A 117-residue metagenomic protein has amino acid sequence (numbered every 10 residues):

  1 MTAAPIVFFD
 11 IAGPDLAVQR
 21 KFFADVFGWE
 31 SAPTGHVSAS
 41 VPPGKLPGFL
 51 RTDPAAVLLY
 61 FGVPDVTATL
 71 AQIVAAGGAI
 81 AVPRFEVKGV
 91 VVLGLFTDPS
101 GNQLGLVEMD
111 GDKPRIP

Functional and structural regions predicted by a protein language model:
M1-R20, A56-L59, E108-P117: N-terminal beta-strand motif that seeds the catalytic metal site of vicinal oxygen chelate
V7, S38, V57, V90-G94: Short beta-strand micro-motifs in enzyme catalytic cores
F8, Q19, A24, V41-R51 (+3 more regions): Residue-level hotspots at or immediately adjacent to binding/recognition sites across diverse folds
D10-A12, L16-V37: N-terminal-biased segments
F27-V57, Q103-E108: Conserved short beta-strand elements that form part of the metal-binding/catalytic scaffold of enzyme active sites
T34, P83-R84, G111: Residue-level detector of family-conserved "landmark" positions at structurally sensitive sites
V37-S38, V87-K88, R115: Conserved beta-strand edge residues that scaffold enzyme active sites
F61-Q103: Vicinal oxygen chelate
